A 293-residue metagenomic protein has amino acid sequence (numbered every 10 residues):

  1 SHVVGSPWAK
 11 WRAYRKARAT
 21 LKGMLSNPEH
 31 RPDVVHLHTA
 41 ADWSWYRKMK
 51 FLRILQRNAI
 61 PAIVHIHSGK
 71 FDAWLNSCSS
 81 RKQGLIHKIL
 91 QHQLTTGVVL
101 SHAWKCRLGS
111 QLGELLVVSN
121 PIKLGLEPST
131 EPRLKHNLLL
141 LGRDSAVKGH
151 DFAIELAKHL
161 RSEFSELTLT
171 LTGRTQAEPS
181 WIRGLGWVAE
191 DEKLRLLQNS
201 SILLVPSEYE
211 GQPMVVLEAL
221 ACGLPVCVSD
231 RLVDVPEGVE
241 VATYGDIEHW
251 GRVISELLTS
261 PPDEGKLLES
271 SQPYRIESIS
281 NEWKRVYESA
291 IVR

Functional and structural regions predicted by a protein language model:
F51-R53, R57-N58, S79-T96: Membrane-proximal helix-turn-helix segments that form the acceptor-binding/catalytic region of lipid-linked
L85-E127: Donor nucleotide-sugar binding/catalytic pocket of nucleotide-sugar-dependent glycosyltransferases
S129-K148, I154-K158: Conserved donor-binding/catalytic core segment of Leloir-type glycosyltransferases
W187-V188, R195-S200: Short alpha-helical donor nucleotide-sugar binding micro-motif in glycosyltransferases
E208: Aromatic "clamp/platform" in nucleotide-sugar-dependent glycosyltransferases that forms part of the donor/acceptor
V216, A221, P225-S229: Short hydrophobic beta-strand element within catalytic cores of glycosyltransferases and related nucleotide-activated
V239-H249, S255-P261: Conserved acidic donor-binding segment of nucleotide-sugar-dependent glycosyltransferases
P261-I291: A charged, aromatic-enriched C-terminal amphipathic alpha-helix characteristic of glycosyltransferases across folds
